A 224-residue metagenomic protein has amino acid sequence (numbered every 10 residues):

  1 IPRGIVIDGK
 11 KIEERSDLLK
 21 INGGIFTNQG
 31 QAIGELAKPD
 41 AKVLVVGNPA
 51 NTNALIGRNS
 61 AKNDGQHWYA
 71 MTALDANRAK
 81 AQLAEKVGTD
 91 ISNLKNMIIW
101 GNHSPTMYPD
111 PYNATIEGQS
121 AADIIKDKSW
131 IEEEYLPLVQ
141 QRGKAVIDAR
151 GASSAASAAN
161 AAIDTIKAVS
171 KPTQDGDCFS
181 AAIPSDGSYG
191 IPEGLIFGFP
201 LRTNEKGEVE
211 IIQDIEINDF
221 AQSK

Functional and structural regions predicted by a protein language model:
I1-K42: Rossmann-like NAD(P)-binding element
S16-K20, A70, A152-A156: Charge-dense, low-complexity intrinsically disordered segments
L19-A32, D64-A76, L94-K95: Short, acidic/small-residue loops that bind anionic groups at enzyme active sites
Q31, L55, N59, E85: Short, well-ordered alpha-helices that flank and scaffold nucleotide-derived cofactor binding pockets
E35-K38, N59, K171: Secondary-structure boundary motif
V45-A54, L74-N77: Gly/Ser/Thr-rich loops at beta-strand to alpha-helix junctions that form or flank small-molecule/cofactor-binding
N51-Y69: Short, electropositive alpha-helical surface patch
A61-H67, D75-K224: C-terminal substrate-binding/catalytic lobe of Rossmann-fold NAD(P)-dependent dehydrogenases
